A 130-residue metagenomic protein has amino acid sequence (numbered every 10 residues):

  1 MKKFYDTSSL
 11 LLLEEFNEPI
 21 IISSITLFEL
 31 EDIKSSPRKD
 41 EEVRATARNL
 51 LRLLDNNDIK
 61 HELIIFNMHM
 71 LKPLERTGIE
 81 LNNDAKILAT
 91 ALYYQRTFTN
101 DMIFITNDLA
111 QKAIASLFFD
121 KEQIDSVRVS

Functional and structural regions predicted by a protein language model:
M1-I103, N107-S130: Active-site-proximal, substrate-binding regions of enzyme catalytic domains and RNA-binding/basic surfaces
